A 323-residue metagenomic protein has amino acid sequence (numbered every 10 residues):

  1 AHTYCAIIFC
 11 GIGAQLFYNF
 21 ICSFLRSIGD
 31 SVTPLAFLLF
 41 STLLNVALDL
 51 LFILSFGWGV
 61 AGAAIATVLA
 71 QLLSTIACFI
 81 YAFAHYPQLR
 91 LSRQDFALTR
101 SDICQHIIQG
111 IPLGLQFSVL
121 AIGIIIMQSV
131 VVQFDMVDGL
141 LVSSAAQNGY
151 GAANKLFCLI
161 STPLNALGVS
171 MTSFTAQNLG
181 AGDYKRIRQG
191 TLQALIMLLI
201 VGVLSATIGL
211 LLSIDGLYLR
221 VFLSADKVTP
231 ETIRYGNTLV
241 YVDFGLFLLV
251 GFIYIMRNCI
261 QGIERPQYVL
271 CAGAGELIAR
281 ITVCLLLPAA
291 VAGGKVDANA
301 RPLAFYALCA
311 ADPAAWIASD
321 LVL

Functional and structural regions predicted by a protein language model:
A1-G11, S55-I111, T175-L246, A290-L323: Short alpha-helical transmembrane segments in multi-pass integral membrane proteins
I7-R26, P34-T42, A63-C78, N165-G168 (+3 more regions): Short runs within selected transmembrane alpha-helices of multi-pass transporters and secretion channels
I8-Q15, C104, Q109-N178, L198-S205 (+2 more regions): Transmembrane helix-bundle signature of multi-pass secondary active exporters and lipid flippases
Q15-P34, Q147-L210, V250-E264, Y268-A272: Small-residue-rich hydrophobic transmembrane alpha-helices
S23, D49, I53, C78-A82 (+6 more regions): Structural signal for membrane-spanning alpha-helices in multi-pass inner-membrane proteins, emphasizing helix cores
R26, I53, V132, A176-Q177 (+3 more regions): Helix-terminus/helix-capping segments at the ends of transmembrane helices and short amphipathic helices
L38-N45, A152-L156, A274-V283: Small-residue-enriched core segments of transmembrane alpha-helices in multipass membrane transport and channel
I53, L120-M136, G209-G216, R280 (+3 more regions): Juxtamembrane/transmembrane-helix interface segments of polytopic membrane transporters
